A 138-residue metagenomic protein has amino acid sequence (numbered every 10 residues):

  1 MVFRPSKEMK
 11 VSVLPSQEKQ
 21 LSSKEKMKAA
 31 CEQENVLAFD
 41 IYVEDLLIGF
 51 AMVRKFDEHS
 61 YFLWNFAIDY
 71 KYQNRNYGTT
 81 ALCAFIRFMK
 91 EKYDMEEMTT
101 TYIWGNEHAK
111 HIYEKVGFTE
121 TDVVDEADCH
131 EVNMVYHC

Functional and structural regions predicted by a protein language model:
M1-N65, D69-K71, F88, V124-D125: Acetyl-CoA-dependent GNAT
D69-R75, W104-N106: Active-site acidic-Proline motif in GNAT/NAT acetyltransferases
Y72, N76-A84: Conserved acetyl-CoA pyrophosphate-binding loop and the N-cap/start of the following alpha-helix in GNAT-like
M89-T101: Conserved GNAT acetyl-CoA-binding A-motif
T100-K110, E126-H130: Conserved beta-strand-loop-alpha-helix junction that forms the acyl-donor binding cleft
Y113, F118: Conserved active-site tyrosine of GNAT-family acetyltransferases
E131-C138: Terminal substrate-recognition subdomain of acyl/acetyltransferases
